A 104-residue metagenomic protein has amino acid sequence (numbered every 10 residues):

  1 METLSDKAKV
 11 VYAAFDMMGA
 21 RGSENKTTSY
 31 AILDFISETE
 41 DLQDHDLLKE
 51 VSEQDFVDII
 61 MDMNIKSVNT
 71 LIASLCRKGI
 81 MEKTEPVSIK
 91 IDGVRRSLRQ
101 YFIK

Functional and structural regions predicted by a protein language model:
M1-E38: Short alpha-helical segments that sit at the start of domains
K7, N25-T28, S52, N64-V68: Short, conserved alpha-helical segments within structured domains
F15, I36, V51, D55 (+2 more regions): Hydrophobic, Leu/Ile/Phe/Ala-enriched alpha-helical segments that form helix-helix packing faces
T27-D58: DNA-recognition alpha helix
I59-R77: Short amphipathic alpha-helical interaction segments
C76-S88: A short, conserved structural fragment
P86-K104: Short, cationic-aromatic polyanion-contact patches
